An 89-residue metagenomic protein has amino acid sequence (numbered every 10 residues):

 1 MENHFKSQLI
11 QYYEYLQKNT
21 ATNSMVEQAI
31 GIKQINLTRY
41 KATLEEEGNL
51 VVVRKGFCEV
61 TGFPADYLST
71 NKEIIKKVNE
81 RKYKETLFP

Functional and structural regions predicted by a protein language model:
M1, E80, K84-P89: Short intrinsically disordered terminal tails
M1-Y15: Short alpha-helical segments that sit at the start of domains
F5, V53-K82: Short, cationic-aromatic polyanion-contact patches
E14-Q17, A42: Surface-exposed alpha-helical segments enriched in charged/polar residues
Q17-M25: Short capping segments at the starts of secondary-structure elements
M25-G31: A short acidic, leucine-rich amphipathic alpha-helix
I32-E46, R54-F57, F63: Short amphipathic alpha-helical interaction segments
